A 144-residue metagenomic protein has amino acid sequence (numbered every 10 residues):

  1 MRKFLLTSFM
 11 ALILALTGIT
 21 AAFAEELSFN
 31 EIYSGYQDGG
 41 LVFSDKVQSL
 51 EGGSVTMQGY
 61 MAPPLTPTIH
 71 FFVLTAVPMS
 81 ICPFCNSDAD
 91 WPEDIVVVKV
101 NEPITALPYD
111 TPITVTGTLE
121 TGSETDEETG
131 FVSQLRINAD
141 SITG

Functional and structural regions predicted by a protein language model:
M1-F4: Positively charged n-region of N-terminal signal peptides that target proteins for export
T7-G18: Bacterial N-terminal signal peptides
F23-G144: OB-fold and OB-like single-stranded nucleic-acid-recognition modules and their adjacent interaction interfaces
